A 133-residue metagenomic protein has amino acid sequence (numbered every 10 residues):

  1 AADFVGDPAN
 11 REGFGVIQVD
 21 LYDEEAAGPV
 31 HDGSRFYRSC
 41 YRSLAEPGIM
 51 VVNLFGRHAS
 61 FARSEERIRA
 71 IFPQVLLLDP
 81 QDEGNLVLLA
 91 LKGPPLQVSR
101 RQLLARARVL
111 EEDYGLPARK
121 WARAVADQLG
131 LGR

Functional and structural regions predicted by a protein language model:
A1-V19, E25-G28: S-adenosyl-L-methionine
A9, A45, P73: Short conserved AdoMet
D23-E24, F55-S60: Short "lid" loop at the C-terminus of a central beta-strand within the Rossmann-like core of SAM-dependent
V30-G33, F61-A62: Conserved strand-to-helix beginnings and helix N-cap segments that scaffold or border functional pockets
D32-E46: A short glycine-rich, Lys/Arg-flanked "PGG" loop and its adjoining helix->strand segment in the class I
Y37-Y41, A62-D82: Conserved Class I S-adenosyl-L-methionine
P47-L54: Conserved beta-strand signature within the Rossmann-like core of class I S-adenosyl-L-methionine
G84-R133: SAM/dcSAM-binding transferase cores
